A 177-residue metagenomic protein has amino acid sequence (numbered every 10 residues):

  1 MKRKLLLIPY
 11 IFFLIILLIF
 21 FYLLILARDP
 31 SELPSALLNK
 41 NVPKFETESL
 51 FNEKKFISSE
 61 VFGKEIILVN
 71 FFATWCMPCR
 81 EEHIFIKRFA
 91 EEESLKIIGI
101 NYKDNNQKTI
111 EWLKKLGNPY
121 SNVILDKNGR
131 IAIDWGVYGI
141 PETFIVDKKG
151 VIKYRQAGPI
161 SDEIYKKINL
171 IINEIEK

Functional and structural regions predicted by a protein language model:
M1-E48, K177: N-terminal targeting signals for export/organelle localization
N41, E65-I67, F71-W75, G139: Short pre-active-site segment immediately N-terminal to redox-active cysteine/selenocysteine motifs in thiol-based
F45-I67: A short beta-strand-turn-helix
L68-N70, G99, I145: Hydrophobic beta-strand core positions in alpha/beta domains
F71-R88: Conserved redox-active cysteine motifs that mediate thiol-disulfide chemistry, especially di-cysteine Cys-X(1-2)-Cys
F72, I98, I133: Conserved Rossmann-like nucleotide-binding pocket used by diverse enzymes that bind dinucleotide cofactors
F89-N128, I140: Conserved segment of the thioredoxin-like fold in thiol-based oxidoreductases
K114-P119, D126-E176: Thiol/disulfide oxidoreductase modules built on the thioredoxin-like
